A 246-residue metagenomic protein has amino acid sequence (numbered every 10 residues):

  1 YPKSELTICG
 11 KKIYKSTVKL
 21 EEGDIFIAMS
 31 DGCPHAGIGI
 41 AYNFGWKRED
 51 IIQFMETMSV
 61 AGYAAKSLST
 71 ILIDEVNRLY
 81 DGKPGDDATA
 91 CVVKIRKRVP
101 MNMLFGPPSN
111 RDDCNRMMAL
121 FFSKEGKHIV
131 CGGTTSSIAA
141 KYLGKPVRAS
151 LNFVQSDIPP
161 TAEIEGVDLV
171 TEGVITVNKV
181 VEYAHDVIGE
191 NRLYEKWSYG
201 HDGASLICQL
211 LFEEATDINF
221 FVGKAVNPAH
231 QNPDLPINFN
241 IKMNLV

Functional and structural regions predicted by a protein language model:
Y1-K3, R98-P108, V187-E195: Short, basic, glycine/proline-bearing loop/turn elements
Y1-T17, T171-I175, E182, E190-L193: PP2C/PPM family metal-dependent serine/threonine protein phosphatase catalytic domain, recognizing the conserved
P2, L20, I25-E75, P228-P236: Active-site-proximal, acidic helix/loop segment immediately C-terminal to a metal-coordinating Asp/Glu
A88-K94, S137-A139: Short beta-strand scaffold segments in enzyme catalytic cores
K94-G126, A149-S150: N-terminal glycine-/serine-/threonine-rich phosphate-binding loop
M117-G144: Active-site beta-strand/loop microenvironment that shapes enzyme catalytic pockets
K141-Y142, P146-V177: Catalytic or ion-translocation cores adjacent to nucleophile or general acid/base/metal-coordination motifs in diverse
V187-V246: C-terminal catalytic or substrate-handling cores of phosphate/nucleotide- and metal-cofactor-dependent proteins acting
